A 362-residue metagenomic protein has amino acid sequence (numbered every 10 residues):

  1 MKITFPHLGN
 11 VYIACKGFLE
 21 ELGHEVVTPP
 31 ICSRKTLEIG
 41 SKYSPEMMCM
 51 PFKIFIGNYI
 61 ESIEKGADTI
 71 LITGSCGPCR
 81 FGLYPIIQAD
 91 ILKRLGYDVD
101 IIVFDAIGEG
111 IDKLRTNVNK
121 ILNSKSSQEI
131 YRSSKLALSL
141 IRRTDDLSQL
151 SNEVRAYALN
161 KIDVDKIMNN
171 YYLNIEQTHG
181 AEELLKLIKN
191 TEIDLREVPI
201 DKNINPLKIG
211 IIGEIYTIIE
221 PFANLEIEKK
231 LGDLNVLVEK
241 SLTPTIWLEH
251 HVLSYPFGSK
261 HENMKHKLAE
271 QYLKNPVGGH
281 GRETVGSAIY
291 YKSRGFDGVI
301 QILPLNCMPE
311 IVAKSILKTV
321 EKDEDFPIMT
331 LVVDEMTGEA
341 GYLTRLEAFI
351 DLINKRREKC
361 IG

Functional and structural regions predicted by a protein language model:
M1-G362: An N-terminal assembly and electron-transfer interface module characteristic of large anaerobic redox and radical
